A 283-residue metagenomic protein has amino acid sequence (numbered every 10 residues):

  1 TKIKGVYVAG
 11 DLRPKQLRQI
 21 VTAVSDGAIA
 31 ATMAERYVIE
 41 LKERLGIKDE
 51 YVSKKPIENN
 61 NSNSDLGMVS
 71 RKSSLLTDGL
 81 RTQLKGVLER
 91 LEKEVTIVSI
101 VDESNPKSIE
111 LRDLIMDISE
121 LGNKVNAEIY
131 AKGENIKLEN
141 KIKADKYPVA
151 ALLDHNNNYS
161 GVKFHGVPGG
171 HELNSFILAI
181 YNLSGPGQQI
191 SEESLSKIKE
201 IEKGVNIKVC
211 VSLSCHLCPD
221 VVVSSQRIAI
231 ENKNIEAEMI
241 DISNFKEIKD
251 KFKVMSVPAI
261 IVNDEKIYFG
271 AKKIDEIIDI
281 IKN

Functional and structural regions predicted by a protein language model:
T1-T22, D26-I29, M33-R36: FAD-site-proximal beta/loop scaffold in flavoenzymes
T32-L45, N157, G270-K272: A charged, well-structured terminal subsegment
R36-D65: Active-site-proximal substrate-binding core of FAD-dependent oxidoreductases
N59-E92, F176-E202: N-terminal leader/targeting and pre-domain segments
G79-N123, K199-K233: Local sequence-structure signature of Cys/Sec-based thiol-disulfide redox active-site neighborhoods
N123-N135, K233-E247: Thiol-based oxidoreductase modules, predominantly thioredoxin-like and allied folds used for disulfide exchange
I136-V162, D250-N263: Structural micro-motif
L152-G187, I261-N283: Non-catalytic, surface beta->alpha helical segment in thiol-disulfide oxidoreductase systems
